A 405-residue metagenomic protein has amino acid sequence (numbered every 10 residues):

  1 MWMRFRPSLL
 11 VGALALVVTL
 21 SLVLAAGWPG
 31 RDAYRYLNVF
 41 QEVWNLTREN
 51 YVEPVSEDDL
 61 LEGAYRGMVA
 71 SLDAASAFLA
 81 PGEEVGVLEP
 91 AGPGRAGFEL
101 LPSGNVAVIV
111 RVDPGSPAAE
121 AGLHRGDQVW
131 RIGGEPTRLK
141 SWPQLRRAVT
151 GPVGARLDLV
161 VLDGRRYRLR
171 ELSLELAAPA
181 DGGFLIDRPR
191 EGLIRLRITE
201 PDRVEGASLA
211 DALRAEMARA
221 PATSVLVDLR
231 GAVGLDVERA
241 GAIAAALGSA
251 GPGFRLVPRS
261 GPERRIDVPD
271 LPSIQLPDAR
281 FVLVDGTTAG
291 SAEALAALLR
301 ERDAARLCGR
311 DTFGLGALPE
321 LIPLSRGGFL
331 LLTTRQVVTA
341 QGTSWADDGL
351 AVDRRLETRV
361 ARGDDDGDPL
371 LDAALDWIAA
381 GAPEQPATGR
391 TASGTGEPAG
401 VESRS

Functional and structural regions predicted by a protein language model:
M1-F5: Short, Lys/Arg-rich N-terminal segment immediately upstream of the first membrane anchor
S8-A25: Hydrophobic membrane-insertion alpha-helices, especially the h-region of bacterial N-terminal signal peptides
A26-G27, R31-Y36, S56, V110 (+5 more regions): Cleft-lining beta-strand/loop regions that shape enzyme active-site pockets
Y36-R48: Mature N-terminal segment immediately following signal peptide/propeptide cleavage in secreted/periplasmic
E49-V108, P143, G154-D158, L162-I186 (+1 more regions): Extended, small/polar residue-biased N-terminal targeting/export presequences and adjacent propeptide/linker tracts
A91-R131, E135-L139, R203-G206, R335-Q336: PDZ/PDZ-like domain segments forming the peptide/carboxylate-binding groove, activating on the N-terminal beta-strands
V129-W130, L157, L330, W345: Generic structural signal for buried aliphatic residues
G363-A387, A392-G394: Low-complexity, Gly/Ser/Thr/Pro-rich intrinsically disordered linker/tail segments
